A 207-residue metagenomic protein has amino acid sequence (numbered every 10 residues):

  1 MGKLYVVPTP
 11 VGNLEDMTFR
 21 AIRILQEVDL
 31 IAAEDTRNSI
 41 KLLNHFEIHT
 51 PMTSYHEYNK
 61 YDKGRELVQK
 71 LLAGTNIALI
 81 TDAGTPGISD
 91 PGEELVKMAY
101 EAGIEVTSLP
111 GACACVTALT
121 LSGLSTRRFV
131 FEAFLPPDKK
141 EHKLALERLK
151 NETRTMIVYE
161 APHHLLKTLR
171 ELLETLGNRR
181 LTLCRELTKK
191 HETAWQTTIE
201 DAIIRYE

Functional and structural regions predicted by a protein language model:
M1-Y58: Glycine-rich, flexible N-terminal cofactor/catalytic loop recognition
K3-L4, G74-A78, T155: Loop/turn-to-beta-strand initiation segments
V11-G12, D82-P86, P162-H164, K189: Short glycine-rich anion-binding loops that position phosphate/pyrophosphate groups of nucleotides and phosphorylated
L25-I31, G103-T107, T155-M156: Short active-site oxyanion
T53-Y61, F134-K139: Conserved helicase motor
G64-C113, T117: Glycine/small-residue-rich loop that forms an oxyanion/phosphate-binding "nest" at active or ligand-binding sites
E94-E152: Class I SAM-dependent methyltransferase SAM-binding "motif I" and its flanking Rossmann-like core
T155, P162-E207: A contiguous loop/helix-start segment that scaffolds small-molecule binding in enzyme catalytic cores
